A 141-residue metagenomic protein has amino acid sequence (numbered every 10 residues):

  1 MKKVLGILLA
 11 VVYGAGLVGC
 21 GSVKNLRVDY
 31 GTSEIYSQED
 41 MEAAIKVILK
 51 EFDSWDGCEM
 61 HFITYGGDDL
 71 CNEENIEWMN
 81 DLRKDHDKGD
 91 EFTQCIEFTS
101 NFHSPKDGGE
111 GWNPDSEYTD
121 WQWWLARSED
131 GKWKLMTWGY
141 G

Functional and structural regions predicted by a protein language model:
K2-S22: Sec-dependent N-terminal signal peptides of Gram-positive bacterial secreted proteins and lipoproteins
Y13, E97-S100, Q122, A126: Functionally constrained cores in energy, signaling, and assembly domains
G19-E117: Flexible low-complexity loop/turn motifs enriched in small/helix-breaking residues
Y118-G141: Short beta-strand edge/turn micro-motifs at domain boundaries
